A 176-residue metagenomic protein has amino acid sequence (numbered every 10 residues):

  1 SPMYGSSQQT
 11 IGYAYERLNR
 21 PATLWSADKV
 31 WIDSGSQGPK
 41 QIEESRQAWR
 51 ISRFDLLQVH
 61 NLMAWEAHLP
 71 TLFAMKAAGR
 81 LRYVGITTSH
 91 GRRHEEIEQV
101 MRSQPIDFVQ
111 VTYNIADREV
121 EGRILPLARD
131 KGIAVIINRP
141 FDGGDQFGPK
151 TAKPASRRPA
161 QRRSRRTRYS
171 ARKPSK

Functional and structural regions predicted by a protein language model:
S1-L24: N-terminal binding-site loop/beta-alpha segment at the start of enzyme catalytic domains that lines or forms
S1-P2, A27-D33, L81-I86: Acidic/glycine-enriched edge-of-secondary-structure segments
S6-S7, Q37-K40, A64-A67, R92: Short secondary-structure boundary/capping elements
A22-S34, L56-N61: A short, structured active-site edge motif that brings together acidic residues
T23, I51-F54, L81, I106: Local beta-strand N-terminus motif with an aromatic residue
S34-R50, G91-M101: Short, acidic/polar
P39-Q58, A74, A78: CE4/NodB-like, metal-dependent polysaccharide N-deacetylase domain that modifies extracellular/periplasmic N-acetylated
N61-K176: Beta/alpha (TIM)-barrel catalytic core signal, keyed to glycine-rich beta->alpha loops juxtaposed to Asp/Glu that bind
